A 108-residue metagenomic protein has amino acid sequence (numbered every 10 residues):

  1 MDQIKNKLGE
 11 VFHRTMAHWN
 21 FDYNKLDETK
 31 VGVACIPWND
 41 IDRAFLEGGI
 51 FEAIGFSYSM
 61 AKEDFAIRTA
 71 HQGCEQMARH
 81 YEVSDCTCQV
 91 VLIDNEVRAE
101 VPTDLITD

Functional and structural regions predicted by a protein language model:
M1-D108: Secreted/extracellular ectodomain signature
